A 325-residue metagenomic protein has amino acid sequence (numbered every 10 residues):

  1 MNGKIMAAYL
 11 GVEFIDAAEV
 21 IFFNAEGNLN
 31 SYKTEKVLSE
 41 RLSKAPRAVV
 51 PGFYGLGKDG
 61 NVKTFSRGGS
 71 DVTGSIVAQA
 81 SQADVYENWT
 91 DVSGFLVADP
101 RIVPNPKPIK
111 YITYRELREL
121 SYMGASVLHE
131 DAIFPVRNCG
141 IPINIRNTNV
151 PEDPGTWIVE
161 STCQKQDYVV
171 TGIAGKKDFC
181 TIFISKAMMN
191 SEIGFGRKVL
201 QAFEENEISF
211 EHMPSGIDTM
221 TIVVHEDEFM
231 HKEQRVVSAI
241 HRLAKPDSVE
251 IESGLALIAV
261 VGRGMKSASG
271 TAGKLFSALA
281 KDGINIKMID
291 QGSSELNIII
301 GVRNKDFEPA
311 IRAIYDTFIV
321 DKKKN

Functional and structural regions predicted by a protein language model:
M1-L128, I133, G301-R303, K322: Nucleotide/pyrophosphate-binding catalytic subdomain
V12, A83, I141, I208 (+1 more regions): Short glycine/serine/threonine/alanine-rich loop segments
F14-D16, I145, H212, M288: A structural preference for short, hydrophobic beta-strand core positions in alpha/beta folds
E19-I21, V92-S93, V150, I217 (+1 more regions): Conserved beta-strand edge residues that scaffold enzyme active sites
V85-W89, I143-I145, E211: Short hydrophobic alpha-helical runs that function as membrane-insertion/retention elements
C139-P154, K177: Active-site C-terminal subdomain of aminotransferase-like
P154-N325: A conserved regulatory-domain signal marking ACT and ACT-like small-molecule sensing domains and adjacent regulatory
